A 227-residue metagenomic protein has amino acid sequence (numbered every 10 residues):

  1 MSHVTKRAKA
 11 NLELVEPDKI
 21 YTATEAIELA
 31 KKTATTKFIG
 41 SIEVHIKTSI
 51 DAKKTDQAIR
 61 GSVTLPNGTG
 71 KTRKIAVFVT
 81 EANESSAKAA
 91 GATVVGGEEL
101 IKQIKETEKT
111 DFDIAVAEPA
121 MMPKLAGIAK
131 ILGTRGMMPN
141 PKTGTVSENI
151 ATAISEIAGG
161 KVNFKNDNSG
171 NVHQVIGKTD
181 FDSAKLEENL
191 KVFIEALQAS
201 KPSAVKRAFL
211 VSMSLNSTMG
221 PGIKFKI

Functional and structural regions predicted by a protein language model:
S2-E16: Generic N-terminal amphipathic, Lys/Arg-enriched alpha-helix
L12-V15, K19, A30-K37, A52 (+3 more regions): Structural signal for hydrophobic packing residues in well-ordered secondary-structure cores of soluble enzyme domains
A23-S85: Translation machinery proteins
A26, A87, G133, L215: Residue-level signature of catalytic and energy-coupling elements of molecular machines, predominantly ATP/GTP-dependent
F38-I42, S200-S212: Flexible, glycine/charged-enriched surface loops at secondary-structure junctions
I46-T48, V79, E118, I176-K178 (+2 more regions): Flexible glycine-/small-residue-rich
T69-K71, E81, D167-G170, K206-F209 (+1 more regions): Short flexible coil/turn linkers enriched for glycine and charged/polar residues that connect secondary-structure
A92-L197: Long, charge-patterned amphipathic alpha-helical coiled-coil/hairpin "stalk" segments used as oligomerization
